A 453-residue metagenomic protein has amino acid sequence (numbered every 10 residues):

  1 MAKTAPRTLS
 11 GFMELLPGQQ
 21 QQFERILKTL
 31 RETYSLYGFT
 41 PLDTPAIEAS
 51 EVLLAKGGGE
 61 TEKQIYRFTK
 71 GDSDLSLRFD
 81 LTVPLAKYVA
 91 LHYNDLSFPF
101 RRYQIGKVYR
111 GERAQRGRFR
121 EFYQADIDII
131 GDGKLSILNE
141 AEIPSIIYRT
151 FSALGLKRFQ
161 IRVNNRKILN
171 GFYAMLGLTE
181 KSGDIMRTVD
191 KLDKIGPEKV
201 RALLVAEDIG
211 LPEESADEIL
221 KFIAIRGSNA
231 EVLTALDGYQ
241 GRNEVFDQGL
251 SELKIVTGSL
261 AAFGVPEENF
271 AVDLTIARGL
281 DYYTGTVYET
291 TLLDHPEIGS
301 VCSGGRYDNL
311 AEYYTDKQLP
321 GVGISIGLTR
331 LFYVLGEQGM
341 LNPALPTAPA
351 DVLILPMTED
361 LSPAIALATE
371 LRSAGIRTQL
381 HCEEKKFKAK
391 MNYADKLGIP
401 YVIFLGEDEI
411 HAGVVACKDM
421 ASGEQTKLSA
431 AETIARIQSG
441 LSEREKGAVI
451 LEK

Functional and structural regions predicted by a protein language model:
M1-Q20, T69, T179-S182: Auxiliary tRNA-acceptor-end handling modules of aminoacyl-tRNA synthetases
K3, R31-E32, L36, D43 (+2 more regions): Generic N-terminal leader/targeting and pre-domain segments
Q19-Y37, E48-A49, D72, T82-N94 (+3 more regions): Positively charged, Gly/Ser-enriched RNA/tRNA-binding surfaces
L42, A46-S76: Polyanion/phosphate-binding surface patch
G58-G59, L176-L178: Short secondary-structure boundary/capping segments
K63-D72, L178-K199, L292-D294: Acidic, His- and aromatic-enriched active-site or binding-groove loops in soluble protein domains that engage sugars
I161-F172: Glycine-rich, mobile lid/loop segments that gate access to catalytic sites or pores
